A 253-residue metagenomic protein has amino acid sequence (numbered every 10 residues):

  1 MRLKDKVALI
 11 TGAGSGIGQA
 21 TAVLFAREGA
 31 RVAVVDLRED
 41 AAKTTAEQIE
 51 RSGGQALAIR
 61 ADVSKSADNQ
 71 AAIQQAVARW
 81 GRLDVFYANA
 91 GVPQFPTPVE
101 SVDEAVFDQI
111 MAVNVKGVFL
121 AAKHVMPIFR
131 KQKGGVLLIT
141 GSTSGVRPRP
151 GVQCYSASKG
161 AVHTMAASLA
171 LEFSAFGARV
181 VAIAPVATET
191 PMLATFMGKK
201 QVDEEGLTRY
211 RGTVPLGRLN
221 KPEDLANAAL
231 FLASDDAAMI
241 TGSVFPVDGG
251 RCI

Functional and structural regions predicted by a protein language model:
R2, W80, F119, R130 (+2 more regions): C-terminal substrate-recognition "lid" of short-chain dehydrogenase/reductases
V7, G14-S15: Conserved glycine-rich cofactor-binding loop
T97-V99, D103-Q109, Y210: Substrate-binding pocket helix/loop in short-chain dehydrogenase/reductase
V102, P148-S156, S168, F196: Active-site loop-to-helix junction immediately N-terminal to the catalytic Tyr of the SDR YXXXK motif in Rossmann-fold
A122, S158, A166: Active-site helix of classical SDR
P127, L171-A175, A238: Alpha-helical segment proximal to the catalytic Tyr-Lys
S142: Residue(s) in the substrate-gating loop at a strand-loop-helix junction that position the organic substrate next
